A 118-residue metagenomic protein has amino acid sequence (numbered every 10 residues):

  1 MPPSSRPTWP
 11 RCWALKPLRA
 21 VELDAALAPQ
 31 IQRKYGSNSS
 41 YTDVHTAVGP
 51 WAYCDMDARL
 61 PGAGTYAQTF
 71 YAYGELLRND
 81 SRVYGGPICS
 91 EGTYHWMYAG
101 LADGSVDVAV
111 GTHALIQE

Functional and structural regions predicted by a protein language model:
M1-E118: Aromatic- and carboxylate-enriched substrate-binding clefts and catalytic-loop regions of carbohydrate-active enzymes
